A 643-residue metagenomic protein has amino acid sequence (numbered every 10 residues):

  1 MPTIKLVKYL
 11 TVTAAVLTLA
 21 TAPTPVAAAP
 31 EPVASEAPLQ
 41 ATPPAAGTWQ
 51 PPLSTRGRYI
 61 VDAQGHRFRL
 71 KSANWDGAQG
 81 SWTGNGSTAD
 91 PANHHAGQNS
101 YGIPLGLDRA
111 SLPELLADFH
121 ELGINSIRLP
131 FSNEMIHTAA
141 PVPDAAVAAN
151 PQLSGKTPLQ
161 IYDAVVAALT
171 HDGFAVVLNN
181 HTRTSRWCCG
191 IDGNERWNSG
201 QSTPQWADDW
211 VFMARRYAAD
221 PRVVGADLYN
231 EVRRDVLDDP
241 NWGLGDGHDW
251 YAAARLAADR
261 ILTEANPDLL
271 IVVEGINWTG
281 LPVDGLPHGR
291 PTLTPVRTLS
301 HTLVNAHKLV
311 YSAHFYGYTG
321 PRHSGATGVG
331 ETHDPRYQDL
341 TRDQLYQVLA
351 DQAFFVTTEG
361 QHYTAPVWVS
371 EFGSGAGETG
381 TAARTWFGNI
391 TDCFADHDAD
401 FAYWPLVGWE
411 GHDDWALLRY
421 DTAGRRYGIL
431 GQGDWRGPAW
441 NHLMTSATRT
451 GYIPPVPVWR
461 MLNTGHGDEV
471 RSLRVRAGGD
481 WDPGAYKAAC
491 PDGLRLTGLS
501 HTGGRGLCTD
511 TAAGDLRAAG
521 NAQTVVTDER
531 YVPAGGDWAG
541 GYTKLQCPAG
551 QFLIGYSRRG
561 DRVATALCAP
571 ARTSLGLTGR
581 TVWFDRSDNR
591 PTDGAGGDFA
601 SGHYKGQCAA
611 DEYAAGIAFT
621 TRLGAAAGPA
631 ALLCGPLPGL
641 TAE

Functional and structural regions predicted by a protein language model:
M1-P32: Secretory targeting and sorting signals
A29, E36-S126: N-terminal carbohydrate-binding accessory modules
P52, H95-P104, D108, N198-G200 (+2 more regions): Extracellular glycoside hydrolase catalytic/binding regions
A63, A73-A78, P130-E134, N179-R183 (+6 more regions): Active-site-proximal beta-strand/loop segments in catalytic clefts of secreted hydrolases
N85-P91, H95-S100, N133-P158, R186-Q201 (+3 more regions): Surface-exposed, active-site-proximal loop segments in enzymatic domains
N99-I127, M135-H137, P143-G225, W250-R260: An active-site-proximal structural segment forming one wall of the substrate-binding cleft that immediately precedes
T379-W459: Aromatic-rich peripheral "rim/lid" segments of glycoside hydrolase catalytic domains that contact and position glycan
W459-E643: Lectin-type carbohydrate-recognition ectodomains
